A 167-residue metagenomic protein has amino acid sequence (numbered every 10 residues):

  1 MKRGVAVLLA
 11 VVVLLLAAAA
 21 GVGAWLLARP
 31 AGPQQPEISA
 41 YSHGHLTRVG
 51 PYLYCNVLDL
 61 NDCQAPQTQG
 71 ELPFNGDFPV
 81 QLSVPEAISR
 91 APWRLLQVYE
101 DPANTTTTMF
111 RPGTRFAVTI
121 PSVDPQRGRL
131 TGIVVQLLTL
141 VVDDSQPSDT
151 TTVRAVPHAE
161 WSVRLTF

Functional and structural regions predicted by a protein language model:
K2-G23: Hydrophobic membrane-insertion alpha-helices, especially the h-region of bacterial N-terminal signal peptides
R3, H43-T47, L58: Short acidic/polar alpha-helix capping motifs at helix-coil junctions
G21-Q34: Hydrophobic single-pass membrane-insertion segments
A31, P73-N75, E86, M109 (+1 more regions): Sterically constrained small-residue positions within well-ordered secondary structures of folded domains
A31-P33, A40-S42, R111, V156: A generic structural signal for short, non-catalytic loop/turn and secondary-structure boundary residues
Q34-L53: Short extracytoplasmic/periplasmic juxtamembrane "stem" segments immediately C-terminal to an N-terminal membrane anchor
G50-E100: Extracytoplasmic/periplasmic/luminal assembly and interaction segments in envelope/secretory/respiratory proteins
R90-F167: Non-cytosolic head/periplasmic domains of membrane-anchored proteins
